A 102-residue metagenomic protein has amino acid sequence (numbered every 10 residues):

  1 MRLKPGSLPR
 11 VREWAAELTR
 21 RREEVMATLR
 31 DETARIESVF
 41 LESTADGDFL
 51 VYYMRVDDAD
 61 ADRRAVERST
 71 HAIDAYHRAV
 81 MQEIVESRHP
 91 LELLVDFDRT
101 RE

Functional and structural regions predicted by a protein language model:
M1-G6, V11: Short, extreme N-terminal segment that most often corresponds to the first beta-strand
M1-R2, V51-Y53: Active-site-flanking beta-strand signature of metal-NTP-handling nucleotidyl enzymes and homologous cyclase-like
P5-S7, A45, D58-D60: Residues that cap or initiate secondary-structure elements
P9-T33: Short amphipathic alpha-helical segments
R10, R30, G47, Y53-R55: Small, basic N-terminal interaction modules of short regulatory proteins
E24-I36, R55-E92: An amphipathic, aromatic/His-enriched active-site/gating alpha helix that lines ligand/cofactor pockets
D31-T33, F40-D46: A short beta-turn/loop motif at secondary-structure boundaries
R88-E102: Short, low-order "capping/linker" segments at domain edges
